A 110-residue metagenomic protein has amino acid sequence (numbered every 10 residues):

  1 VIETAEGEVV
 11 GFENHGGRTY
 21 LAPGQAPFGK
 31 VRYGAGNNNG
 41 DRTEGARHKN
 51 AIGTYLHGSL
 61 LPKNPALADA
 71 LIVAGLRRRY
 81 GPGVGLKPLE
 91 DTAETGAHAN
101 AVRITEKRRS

Functional and structural regions predicted by a protein language model:
V1-E44: Pocket-forming structural segment of enzyme catalytic cores
G45-K49: Short, flexible turn/loop "capping" segments at secondary-structure junctions
N50-S110: Acyltransferase
